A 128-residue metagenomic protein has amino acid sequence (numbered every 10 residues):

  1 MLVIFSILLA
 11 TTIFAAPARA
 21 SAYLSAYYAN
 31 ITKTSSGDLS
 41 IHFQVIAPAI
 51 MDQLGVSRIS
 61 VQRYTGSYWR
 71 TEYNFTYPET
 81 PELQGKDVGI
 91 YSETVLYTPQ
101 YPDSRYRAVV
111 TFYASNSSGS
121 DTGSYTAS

Functional and structural regions predicted by a protein language model:
M1-P17: Sec-dependent N-terminal signal peptides of Gram-positive bacterial secreted proteins and lipoproteins
F14-S128: Mature extracytoplasmic or otherwise solvent-exposed domains
